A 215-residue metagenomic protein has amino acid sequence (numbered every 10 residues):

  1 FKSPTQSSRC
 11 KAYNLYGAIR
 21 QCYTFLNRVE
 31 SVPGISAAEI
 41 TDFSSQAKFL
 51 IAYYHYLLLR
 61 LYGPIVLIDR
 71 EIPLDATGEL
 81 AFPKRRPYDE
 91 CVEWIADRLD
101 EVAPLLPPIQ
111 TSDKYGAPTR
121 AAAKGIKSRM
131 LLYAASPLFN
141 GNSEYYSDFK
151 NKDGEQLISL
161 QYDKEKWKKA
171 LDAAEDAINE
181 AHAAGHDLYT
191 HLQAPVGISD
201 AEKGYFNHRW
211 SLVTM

Functional and structural regions predicted by a protein language model:
F1-Y62, G78-Y115: Conserved, well-structured interaction surfaces
I35, L67-R70, S112, H186 (+1 more regions): Short, hydrophobic secondary-structure boundary micro-motifs
I51, Y56-L58, Y62-G63, D69-E71 (+3 more regions): Glycine-rich, histidine-containing beta strand-loop boundary motifs that form or position
G63-I65, V92, D100-E101, R120-K124 (+1 more regions): An aromatic- and glycine-enriched ligand-binding surface/loop that stacks and positions planar moieties
R70-A76, S147-N151: Short, conserved phosphate-binding/catalytic loop or strand-edge motifs used in phosphoryl-/nucleotidyl-transfer
